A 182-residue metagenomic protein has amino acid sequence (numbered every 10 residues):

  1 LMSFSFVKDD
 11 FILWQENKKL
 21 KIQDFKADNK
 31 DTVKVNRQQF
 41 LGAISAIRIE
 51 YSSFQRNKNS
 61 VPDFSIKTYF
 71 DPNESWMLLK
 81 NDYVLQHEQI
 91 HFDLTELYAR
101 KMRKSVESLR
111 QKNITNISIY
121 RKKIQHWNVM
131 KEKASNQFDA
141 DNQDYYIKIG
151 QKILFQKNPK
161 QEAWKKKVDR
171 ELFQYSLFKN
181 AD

Functional and structural regions predicted by a protein language model:
L1-D9: Bacterial Sec-dependent N-terminal signal peptides
K8-Q39, I44-N59, K112-D182: Metalloprotease/metallohydrolase-associated module, dominated by Zn2+-dependent proteases
V61-S65, D71: Extracytoplasmic
Y69-K104: Mid-length scaffold segments of soluble, non-membrane domains
L79-L85, R110-S118: Short, surface-exposed loop/turn segments at secondary-structure junctions
E107: Phosphate-handling active-site elements
